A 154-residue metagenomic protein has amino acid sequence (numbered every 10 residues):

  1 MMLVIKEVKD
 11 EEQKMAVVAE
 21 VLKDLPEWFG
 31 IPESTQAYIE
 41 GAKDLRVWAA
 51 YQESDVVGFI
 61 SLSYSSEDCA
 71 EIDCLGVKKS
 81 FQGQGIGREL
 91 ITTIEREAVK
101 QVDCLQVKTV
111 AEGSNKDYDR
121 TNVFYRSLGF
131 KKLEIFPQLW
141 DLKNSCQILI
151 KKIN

Functional and structural regions predicted by a protein language model:
M1-P32: Short amphipathic alpha-helix that is part of the acyltransferase structural core
A49, D55-S63, E71-G76: Conserved beta-strand in the GNAT
D68-K79, Q106-K108: Conserved acetyl-CoA binding element of GNAT-fold acetyltransferases
V77, G83-R96: Conserved acetyl-CoA-binding loop-helix of GNAT-fold acetyltransferases
A98-K116: Conserved GNAT acetyl-CoA-binding A-motif
E112-E134: Conserved active-site alpha-helix within GNAT-family acetyltransferase domains
Y118-T121, P137-S145: Short glycine/proline-centered loop/turn elements that form peptide/ligand docking sites
